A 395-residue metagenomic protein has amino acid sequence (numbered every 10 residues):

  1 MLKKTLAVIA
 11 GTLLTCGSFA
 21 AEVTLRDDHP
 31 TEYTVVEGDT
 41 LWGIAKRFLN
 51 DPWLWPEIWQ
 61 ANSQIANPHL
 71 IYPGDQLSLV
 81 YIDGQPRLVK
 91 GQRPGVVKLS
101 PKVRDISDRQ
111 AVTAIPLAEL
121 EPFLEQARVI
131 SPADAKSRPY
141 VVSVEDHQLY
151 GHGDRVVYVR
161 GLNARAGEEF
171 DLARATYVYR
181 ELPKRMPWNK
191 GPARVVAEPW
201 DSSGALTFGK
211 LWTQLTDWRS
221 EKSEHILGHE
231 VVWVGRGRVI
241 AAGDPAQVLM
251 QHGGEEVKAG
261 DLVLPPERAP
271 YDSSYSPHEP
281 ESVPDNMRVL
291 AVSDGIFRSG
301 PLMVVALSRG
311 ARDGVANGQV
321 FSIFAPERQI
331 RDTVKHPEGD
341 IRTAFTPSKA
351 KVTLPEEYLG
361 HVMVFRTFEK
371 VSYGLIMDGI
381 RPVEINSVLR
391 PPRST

Functional and structural regions predicted by a protein language model:
L2-L6, A20-T395: Surface-exposed, polar/charged interaction patches used for macromolecular assembly or partner binding
G11-T12: Short, linear, compositionally biased motifs with a strong N-terminal bias
T15-S18: N-terminal signal peptide c-region/cleavage motif recognized by signal peptidases
